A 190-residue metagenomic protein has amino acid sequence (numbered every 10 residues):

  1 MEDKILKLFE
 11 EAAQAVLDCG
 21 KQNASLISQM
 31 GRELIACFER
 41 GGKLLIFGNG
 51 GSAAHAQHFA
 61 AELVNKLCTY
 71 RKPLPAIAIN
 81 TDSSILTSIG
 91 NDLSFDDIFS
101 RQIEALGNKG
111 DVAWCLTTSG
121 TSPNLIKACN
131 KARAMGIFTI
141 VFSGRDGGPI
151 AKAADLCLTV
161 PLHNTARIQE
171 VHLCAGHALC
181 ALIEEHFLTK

Functional and structural regions predicted by a protein language model:
M1-Q22: Generic N-terminal amphipathic, Lys/Arg-enriched alpha-helix
E33-G107: Glycine-rich, small/polar surface segments that engage phosphate groups of diverse ligands
S52-Q57, T121-A128, I150: Short glycine/serine/threonine-rich phosphate/pyrophosphate-binding segments that cradle anionic phosphate groups
N80, T117, S143, L158-A166: Short beta->alpha connector loops at strand-helix junctions that form conserved, small/polar/Pro-enriched
A105, A113, A166-K190: A charged, well-structured terminal subsegment
A113, T139, C157-L158: Short, well-ordered beta-strand core segments
F142-A154: Short, glycine/polar-rich helix-capping loops at beta-to-alpha or helix-loop-helix junctions that flank or form
